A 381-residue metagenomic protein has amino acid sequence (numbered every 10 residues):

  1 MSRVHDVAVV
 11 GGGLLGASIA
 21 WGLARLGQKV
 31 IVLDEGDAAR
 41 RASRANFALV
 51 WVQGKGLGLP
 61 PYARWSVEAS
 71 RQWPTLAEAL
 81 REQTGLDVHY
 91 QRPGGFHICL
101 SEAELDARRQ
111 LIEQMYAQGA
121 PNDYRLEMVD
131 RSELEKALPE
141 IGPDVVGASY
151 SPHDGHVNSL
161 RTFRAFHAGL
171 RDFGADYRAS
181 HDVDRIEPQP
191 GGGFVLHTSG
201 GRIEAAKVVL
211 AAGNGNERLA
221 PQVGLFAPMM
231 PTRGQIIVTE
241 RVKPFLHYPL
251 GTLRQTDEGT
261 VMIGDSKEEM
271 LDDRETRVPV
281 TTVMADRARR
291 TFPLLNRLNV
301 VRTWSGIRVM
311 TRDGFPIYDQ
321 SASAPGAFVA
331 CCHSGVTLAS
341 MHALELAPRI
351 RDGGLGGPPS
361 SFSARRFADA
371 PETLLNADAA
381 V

Functional and structural regions predicted by a protein language model:
D6-I31: N-terminal Rossmann-like FAD-binding beta1-loop-alpha1 element of flavoenzymes
R25-A45: Glycine-rich FAD pyrophosphate-binding loop
R40, T198-L246: Central helical "cap/lid" subdomain
A48-E133, R287-R289: Dinucleotide-binding Rossmann-like beta1-alpha1 core, especially the glycine-rich loop that anchors the ADP
L86-C99, R125-F173, S266-M270, P325-C332: Helix-loop-beta segment of a Rossmann-like dinucleotide-binding subdomain
S149-S199, I203-A206: Helical element adjacent to the flavin cofactor pocket in flavoenzyme catalytic cores
V242-A327, C331: Active-site lid/adjacent beta-loop-alpha segment flanking the redox-cofactor pocket in flavoenzymes
L294-V381: C-terminal catalytic lobe of FAD-dependent flavoproteins
